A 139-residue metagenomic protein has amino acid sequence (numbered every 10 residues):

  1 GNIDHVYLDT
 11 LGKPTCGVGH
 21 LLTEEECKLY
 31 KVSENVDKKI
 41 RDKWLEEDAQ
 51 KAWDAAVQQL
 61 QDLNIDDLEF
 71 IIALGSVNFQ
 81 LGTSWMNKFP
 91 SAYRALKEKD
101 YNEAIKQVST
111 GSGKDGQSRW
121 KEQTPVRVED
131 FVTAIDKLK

Functional and structural regions predicted by a protein language model:
G1-N2, L8: Extreme N-terminal leader/activation tails
N2-I3, E46, T83-K139: Long, amphipathic alpha-helical surface segments
Y7-T10, D66-F70: Extracellular/periplasmic catalytic domains that process cell-envelope and extracellular macromolecules
L8-Y30, A49: Substrate-binding/active-site groove segments that recognize and process beta-1,4-linked N-acetyl-hexosamine
C16, L74-G75, A104: Residue-level detector of buried hydrophobic side-chain packing in well-ordered secondary-structure elements
T23, C27, D37, D67 (+1 more regions): Short, structured coil/loop segments at alpha-helix boundaries
K28-D62, L68-P90: Alpha-helical segment that forms one wall of the substrate-binding/catalytic cleft in peptidoglycan-active domains
